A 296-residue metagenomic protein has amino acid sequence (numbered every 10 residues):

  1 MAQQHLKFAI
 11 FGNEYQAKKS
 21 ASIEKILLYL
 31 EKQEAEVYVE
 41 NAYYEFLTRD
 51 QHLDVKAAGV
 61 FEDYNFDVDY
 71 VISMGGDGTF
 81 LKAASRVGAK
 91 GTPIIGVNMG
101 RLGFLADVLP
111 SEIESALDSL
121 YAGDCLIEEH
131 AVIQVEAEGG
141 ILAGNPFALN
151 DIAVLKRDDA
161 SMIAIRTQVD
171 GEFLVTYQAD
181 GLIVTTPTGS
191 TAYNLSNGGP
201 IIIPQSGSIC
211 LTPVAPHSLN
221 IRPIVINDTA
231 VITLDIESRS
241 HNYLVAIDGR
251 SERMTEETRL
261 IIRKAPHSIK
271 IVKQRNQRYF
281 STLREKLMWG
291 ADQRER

Functional and structural regions predicted by a protein language model:
M1-Y70, S111-L126, A137-P146: ATP/NTP phosphate-donor binding region
Y15, D77-T79, L102, T188-S190: Short glycine-rich anion-binding loops that position phosphate/pyrophosphate groups of nucleotides and phosphorylated
K19-S20, G78-A83, T191-S196: Short glycine/serine/threonine-rich phosphate/pyrophosphate-binding segments that cradle anionic phosphate groups
R86-V97, L102-F104: Gly/Ser-rich helix-loop-strand patches that form or flank binding pockets for ribonucleotide-derived cofactors
R101-D180: Catalytic core of DAGKc-family lipid kinases
V154, D170-F173, L219-R296: ATP/nucleoside-binding phosphotransfer catalytic cores, i.e., glycine-rich phosphate-binding loops
T167, G189, V245: Short aromatic-centered micro-motifs
V175-N220: Gly/Ser/Thr-rich active-site loops/lids in small-molecule metabolic enzymes that frequently grip phosphoryl groups
